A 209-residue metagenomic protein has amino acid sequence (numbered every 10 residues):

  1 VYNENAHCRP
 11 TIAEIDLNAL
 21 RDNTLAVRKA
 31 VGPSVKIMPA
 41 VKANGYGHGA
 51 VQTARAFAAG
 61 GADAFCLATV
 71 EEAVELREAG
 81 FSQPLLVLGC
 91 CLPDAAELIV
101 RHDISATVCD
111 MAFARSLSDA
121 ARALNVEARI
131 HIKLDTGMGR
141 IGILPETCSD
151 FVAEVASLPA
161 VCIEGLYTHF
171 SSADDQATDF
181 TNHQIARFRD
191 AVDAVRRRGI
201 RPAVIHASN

Functional and structural regions predicted by a protein language model:
Y2, H7, T11-E14, A19 (+1 more regions): Active-site-proximal beta-alpha core segment in soluble small-molecule metabolic enzymes
T24-V35, L124: Glycine-rich phosphate/diphosphate-binding loops that line cofactor/substrate pockets in enzymes
